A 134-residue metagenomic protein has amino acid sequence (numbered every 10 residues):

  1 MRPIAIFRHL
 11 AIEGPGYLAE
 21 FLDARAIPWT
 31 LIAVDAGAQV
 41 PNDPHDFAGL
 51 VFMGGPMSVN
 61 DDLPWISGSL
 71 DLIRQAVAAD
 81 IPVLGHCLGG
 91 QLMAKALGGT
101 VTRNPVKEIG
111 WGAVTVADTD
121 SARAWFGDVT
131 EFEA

Functional and structural regions predicted by a protein language model:
M1-A79: N-terminal beta1-alpha1 cap of cysteine-dependent amidohydrolase-like domains
V51-F52, C87, T115: Conserved beta-strand segments that form the floor/walls of ligand-binding pockets within enzyme and binding domains
A76-T100: Catalytic nucleophile loop
L97-A134: Pocket-forming structural segment of enzyme catalytic cores
